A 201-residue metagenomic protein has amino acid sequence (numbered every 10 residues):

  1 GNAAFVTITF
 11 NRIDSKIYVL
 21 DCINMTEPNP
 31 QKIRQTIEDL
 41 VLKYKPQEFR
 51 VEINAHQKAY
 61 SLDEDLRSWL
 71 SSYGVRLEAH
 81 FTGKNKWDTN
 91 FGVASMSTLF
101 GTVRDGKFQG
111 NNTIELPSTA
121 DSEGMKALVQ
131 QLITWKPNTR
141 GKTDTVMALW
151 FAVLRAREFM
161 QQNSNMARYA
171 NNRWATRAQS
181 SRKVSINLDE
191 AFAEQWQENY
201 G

Functional and structural regions predicted by a protein language model:
G1-A79, E115-G201: RNase H-like, metal-dependent nuclease domains and their acidic two-metal-ion catalytic environment used
S72-S118: Short alpha-helix plus adjacent loop in nuclease-associated cores
